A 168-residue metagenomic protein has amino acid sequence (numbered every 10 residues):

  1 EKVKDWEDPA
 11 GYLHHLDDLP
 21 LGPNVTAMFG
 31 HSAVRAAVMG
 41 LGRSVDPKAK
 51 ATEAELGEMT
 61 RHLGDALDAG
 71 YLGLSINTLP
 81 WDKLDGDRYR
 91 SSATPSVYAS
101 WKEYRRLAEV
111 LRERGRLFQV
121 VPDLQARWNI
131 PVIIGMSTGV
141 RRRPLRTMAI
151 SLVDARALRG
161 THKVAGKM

Functional and structural regions predicted by a protein language model:
E1-G73: Divalent-metal coordination cores built from histidine and acidic residues
A69-M168: Active-site core of metal-dependent hydrolases
